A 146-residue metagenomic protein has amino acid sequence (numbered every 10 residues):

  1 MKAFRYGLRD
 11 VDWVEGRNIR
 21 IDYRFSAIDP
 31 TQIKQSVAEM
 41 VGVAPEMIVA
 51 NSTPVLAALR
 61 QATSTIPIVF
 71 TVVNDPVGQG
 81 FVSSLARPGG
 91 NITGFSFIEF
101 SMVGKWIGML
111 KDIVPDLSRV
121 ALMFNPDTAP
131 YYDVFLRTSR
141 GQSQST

Functional and structural regions predicted by a protein language model:
M1-T146: Short hydrophobic alpha-helices and adjacent helix-cap/hinge residues
